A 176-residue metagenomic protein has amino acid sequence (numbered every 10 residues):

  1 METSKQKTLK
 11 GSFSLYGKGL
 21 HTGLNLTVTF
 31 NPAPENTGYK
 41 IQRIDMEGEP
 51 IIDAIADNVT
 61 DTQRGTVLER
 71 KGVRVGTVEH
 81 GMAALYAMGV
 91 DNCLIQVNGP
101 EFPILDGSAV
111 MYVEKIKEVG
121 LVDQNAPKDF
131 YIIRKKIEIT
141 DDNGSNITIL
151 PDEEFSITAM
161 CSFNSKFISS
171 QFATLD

Functional and structural regions predicted by a protein language model:
M1-D176: Short acidic-hydrophobic catalytic motif
